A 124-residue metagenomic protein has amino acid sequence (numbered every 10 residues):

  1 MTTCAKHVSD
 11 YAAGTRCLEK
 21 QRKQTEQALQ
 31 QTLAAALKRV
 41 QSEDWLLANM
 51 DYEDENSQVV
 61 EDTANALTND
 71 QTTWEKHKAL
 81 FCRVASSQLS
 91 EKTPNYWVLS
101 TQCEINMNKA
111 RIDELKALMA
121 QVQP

Functional and structural regions predicted by a protein language model:
M1-P124: N-terminal alpha-helical modules
